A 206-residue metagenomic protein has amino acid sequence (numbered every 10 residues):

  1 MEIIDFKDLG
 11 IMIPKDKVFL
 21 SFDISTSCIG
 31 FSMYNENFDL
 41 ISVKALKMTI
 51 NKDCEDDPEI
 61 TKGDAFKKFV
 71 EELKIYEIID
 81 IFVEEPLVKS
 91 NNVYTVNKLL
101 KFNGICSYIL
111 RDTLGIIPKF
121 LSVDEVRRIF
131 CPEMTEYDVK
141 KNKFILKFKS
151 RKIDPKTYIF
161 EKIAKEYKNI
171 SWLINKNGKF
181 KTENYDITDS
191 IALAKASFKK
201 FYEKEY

Functional and structural regions predicted by a protein language model:
M1-Y206: Phosphate- and other anionic-substrate recognition elements at nucleic-acid/protein interfaces
